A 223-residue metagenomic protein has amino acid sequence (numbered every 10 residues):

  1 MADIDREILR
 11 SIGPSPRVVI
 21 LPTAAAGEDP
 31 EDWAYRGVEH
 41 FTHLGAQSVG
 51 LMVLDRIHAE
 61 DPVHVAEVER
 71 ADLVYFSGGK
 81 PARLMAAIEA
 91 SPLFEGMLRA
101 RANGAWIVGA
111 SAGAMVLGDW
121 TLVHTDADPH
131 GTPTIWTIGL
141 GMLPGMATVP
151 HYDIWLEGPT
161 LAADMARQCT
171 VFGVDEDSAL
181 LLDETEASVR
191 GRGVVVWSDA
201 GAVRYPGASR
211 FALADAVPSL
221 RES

Functional and structural regions predicted by a protein language model:
M1-P14, L21-Y35, E39-H43, V123-S223: C-terminal and late-domain segments of enzyme folds
A2, H58-P62, S91: Structural motif corresponding to alpha-helix initiation and N-cap regions
G13-V18, A71, G104: A general structural motif
V19, A25-G79, R83: Portal/gating segments that form or line small-molecule/metal binding sites
G50-L51, Y75-F76, I107-A110, F172-V174: General beta-strand structural signal in soluble alpha/beta enzymes
D55-R56, A114, S178: Conserved beta-strand edge residues that scaffold enzyme active sites
S77, R83-E89, F94-I154: Class I SAM-dependent methyltransferase SAM-binding "motif I" and its flanking Rossmann-like core
